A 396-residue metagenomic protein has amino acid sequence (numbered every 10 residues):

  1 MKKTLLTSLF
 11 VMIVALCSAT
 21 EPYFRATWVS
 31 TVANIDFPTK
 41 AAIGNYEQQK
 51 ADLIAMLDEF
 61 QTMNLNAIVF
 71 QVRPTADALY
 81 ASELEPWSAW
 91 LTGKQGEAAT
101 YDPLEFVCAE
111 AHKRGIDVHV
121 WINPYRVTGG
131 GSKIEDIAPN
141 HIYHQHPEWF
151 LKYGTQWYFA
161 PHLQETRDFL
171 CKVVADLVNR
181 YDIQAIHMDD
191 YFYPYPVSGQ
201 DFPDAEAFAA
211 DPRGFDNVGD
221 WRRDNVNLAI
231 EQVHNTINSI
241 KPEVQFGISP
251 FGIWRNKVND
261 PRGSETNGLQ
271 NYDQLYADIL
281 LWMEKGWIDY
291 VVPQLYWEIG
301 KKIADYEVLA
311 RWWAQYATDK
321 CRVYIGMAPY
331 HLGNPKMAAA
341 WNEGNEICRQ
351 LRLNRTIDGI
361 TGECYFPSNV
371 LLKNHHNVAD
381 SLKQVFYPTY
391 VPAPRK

Functional and structural regions predicted by a protein language model:
E21-A26, L65-R73, P103-L151, H187-D190 (+1 more regions): Glycine-rich, aromatic-flanked loop segments that form ligand/cofactor-binding clefts across common enzyme folds
P22, S30, N34-A51, V120 (+2 more regions): Active-site-adjacent "subsite" loops/lids of carbohydrate-active enzymes
S30-T31, V244-N267, L295, L309-I347: Active-site clefts of carbohydrate-active enzymes
I43-M63, W90-R114, F169, D224-N235: Aromatic- and glycine-enriched glycan-recognition loops and surfaces that form the carbohydrate-binding subsites
A51-D77, R180-A185, L281, K285-I288: Catalytic domains of carbohydrate-active enzymes, especially glycoside hydrolases
M63-A99: Aromatic-lined carbohydrate-binding/catalytic grooves of carbohydrate-active enzymes
N66, H144-W287, Y296: Polysaccharide-binding and catalytic clefts of secreted carbohydrate-active enzymes
Y276-K302, D319-K396: Substrate-binding cleft of secreted/luminal carbohydrate-active enzymes
